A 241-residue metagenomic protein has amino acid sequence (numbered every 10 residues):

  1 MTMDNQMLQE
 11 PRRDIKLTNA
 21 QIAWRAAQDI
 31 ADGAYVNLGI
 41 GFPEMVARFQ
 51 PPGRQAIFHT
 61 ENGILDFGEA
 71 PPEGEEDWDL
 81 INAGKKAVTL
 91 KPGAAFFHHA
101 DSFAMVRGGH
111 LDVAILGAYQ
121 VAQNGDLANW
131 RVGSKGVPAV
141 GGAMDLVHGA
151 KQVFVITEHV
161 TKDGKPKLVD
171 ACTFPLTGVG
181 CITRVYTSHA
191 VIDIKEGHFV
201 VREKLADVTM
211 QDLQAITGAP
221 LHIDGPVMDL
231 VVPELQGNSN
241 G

Functional and structural regions predicted by a protein language model:
M1-Y35, E44, R48-A56, A70: N-terminal glycine-/serine-/threonine-rich phosphate-binding loop
T2-R13, L17-Q21, P72-N240: Conserved phosphate- and dinucleotide-binding cores of soluble alpha/beta proteins, encompassing both enzyme active
G41: Substrate-recognition/specificity elements adjacent to catalytic centers across diverse enzyme folds
E44-V46, L65-D66, V121-A122: Short, active-site-adjacent cap segments at secondary-structure transitions
I57-G68, F154-E158: Short internal beta-strands
